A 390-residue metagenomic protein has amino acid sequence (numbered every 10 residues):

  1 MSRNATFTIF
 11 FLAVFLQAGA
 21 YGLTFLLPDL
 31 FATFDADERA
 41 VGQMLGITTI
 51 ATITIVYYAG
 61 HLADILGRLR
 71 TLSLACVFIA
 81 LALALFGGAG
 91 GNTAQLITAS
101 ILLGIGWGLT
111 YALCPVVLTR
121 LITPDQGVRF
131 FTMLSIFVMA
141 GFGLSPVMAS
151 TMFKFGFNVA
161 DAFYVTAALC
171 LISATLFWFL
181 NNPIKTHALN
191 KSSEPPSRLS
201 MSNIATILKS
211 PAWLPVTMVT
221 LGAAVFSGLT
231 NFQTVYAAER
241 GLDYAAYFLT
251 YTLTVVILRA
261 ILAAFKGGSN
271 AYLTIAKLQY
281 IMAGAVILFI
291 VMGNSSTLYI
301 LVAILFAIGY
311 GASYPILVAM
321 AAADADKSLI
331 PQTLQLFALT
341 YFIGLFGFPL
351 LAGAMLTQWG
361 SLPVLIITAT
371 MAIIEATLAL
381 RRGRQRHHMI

Functional and structural regions predicted by a protein language model:
M1-R3, I184-V216: Juxtamembrane intracellular "pre-TM" segments in multi-pass secondary transporters
R3-T49, L214-M218, A223-Y236, R240 (+1 more regions): Helix-loop boundary and gating motifs at the non-cytosolic
G22, T49-Y57, F142-G143, T252-A260 (+1 more regions): Residue-level signature of mid-helix packing/kink "hotspots" within the transmembrane helices of 12-pass Major
I55-G67, L258-A271, L356: Helix-to-loop junctions at the C-terminal end of transmembrane segments in multipass secondary transporters
L72, I275-A276: Primarily marks hydrophobic transmembrane alpha-helices of the MFS/SLC 12-helix fold
V77-G91, M282-N294: C-terminal ends and interior cores of transmembrane alpha-helices in multi-pass membrane transporters/permeases
I101-F137: Cytoplasmic helix-loop-helix junction between adjacent transmembrane helices in 12-TM secondary transporters
S328-Q358: A late C-terminal transmembrane helix in Major Facilitator Superfamily
